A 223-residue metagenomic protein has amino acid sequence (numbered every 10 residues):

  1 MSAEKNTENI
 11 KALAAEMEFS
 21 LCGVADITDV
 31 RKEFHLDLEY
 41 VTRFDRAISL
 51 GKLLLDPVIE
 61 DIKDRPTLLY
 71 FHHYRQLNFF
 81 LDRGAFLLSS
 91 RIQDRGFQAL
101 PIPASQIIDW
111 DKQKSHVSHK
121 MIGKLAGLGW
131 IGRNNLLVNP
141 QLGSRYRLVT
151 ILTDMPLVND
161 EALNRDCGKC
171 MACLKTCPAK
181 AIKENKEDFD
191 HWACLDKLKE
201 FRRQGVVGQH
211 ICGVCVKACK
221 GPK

Functional and structural regions predicted by a protein language model:
M1-Y74: Non-catalytic, usually N-terminal nucleic-acid engagement modules in DNA/RNA processing proteins
Y70, Q76-K223: Catalytic cores of enzyme domains
